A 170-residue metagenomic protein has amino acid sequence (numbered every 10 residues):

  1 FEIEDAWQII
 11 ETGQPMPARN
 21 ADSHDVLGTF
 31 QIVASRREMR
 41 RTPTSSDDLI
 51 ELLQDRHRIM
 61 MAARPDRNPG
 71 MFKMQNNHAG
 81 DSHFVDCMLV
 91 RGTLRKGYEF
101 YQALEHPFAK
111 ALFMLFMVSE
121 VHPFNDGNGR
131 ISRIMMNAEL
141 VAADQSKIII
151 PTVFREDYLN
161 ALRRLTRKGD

Functional and structural regions predicted by a protein language model:
F1-D170: FIC/Doc superfamily catalytic core
